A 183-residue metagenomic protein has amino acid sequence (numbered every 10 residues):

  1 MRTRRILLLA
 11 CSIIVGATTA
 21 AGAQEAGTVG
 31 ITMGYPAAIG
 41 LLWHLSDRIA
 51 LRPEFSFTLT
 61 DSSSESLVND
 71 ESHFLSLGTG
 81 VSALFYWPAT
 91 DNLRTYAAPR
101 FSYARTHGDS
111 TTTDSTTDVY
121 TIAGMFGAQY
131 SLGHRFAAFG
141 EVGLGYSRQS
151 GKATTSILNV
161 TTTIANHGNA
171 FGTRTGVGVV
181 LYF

Functional and structural regions predicted by a protein language model:
M1-E25: Cleavable N-terminal export/targeting peptides
A21, G27-T28, D114-S115, G151-K152 (+1 more regions): Short leucine-rich amphipathic alpha-helices used at interfaces
A23-M33, L51, A97, A170-T173: Transmembrane beta-strand segments of Gram-negative outer membrane beta-barrel proteins
E25-G40, D91, T111: Solvent-exposed loop/turn segments connecting transmembrane beta-strands in outer-membrane beta-barrel proteins
Y35, A97, I157-G178: Transmembrane beta-barrel domains of Gram-negative outer membranes and organellar outer membranes
L42-F139, Y146-R148, T173-F183: Gram-negative (and chloroplast) outer-membrane scaffold detector with strong preference for beta-barrel transmembrane
E65-N69, K152-A165: Solvent-exposed loop segments that connect transmembrane elements
A138-V160: Short cationic/low-complexity microdomains
